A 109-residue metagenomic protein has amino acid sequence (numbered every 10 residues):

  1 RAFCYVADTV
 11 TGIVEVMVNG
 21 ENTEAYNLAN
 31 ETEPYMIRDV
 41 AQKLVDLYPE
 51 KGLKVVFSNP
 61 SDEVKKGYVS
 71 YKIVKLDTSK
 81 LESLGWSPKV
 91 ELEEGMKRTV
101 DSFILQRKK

Functional and structural regions predicted by a protein language model:
R1-K109: C-terminal substrate-binding subdomain of Rossmann-fold SDR/epimerase-dehydratase oxidoreductases
